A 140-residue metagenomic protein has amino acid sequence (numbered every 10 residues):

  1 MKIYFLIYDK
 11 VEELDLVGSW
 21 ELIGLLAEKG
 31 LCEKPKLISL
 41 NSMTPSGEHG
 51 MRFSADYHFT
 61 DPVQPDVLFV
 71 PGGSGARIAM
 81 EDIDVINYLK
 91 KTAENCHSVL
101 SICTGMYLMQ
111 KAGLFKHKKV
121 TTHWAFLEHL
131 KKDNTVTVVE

Functional and structural regions predicted by a protein language model:
M1-V99, M106-Q110, H117, E128 (+1 more regions): Extended, subdomain-level signal for the structured scaffold at the beginning of enzyme domains
V120: Anionic-ligand binding patches
W124: Class I SAM-dependent methyltransferase SAM-binding "motif I" and its flanking Rossmann-like core
K132-N134: Short loop-to-alpha-helix "cap/lid" segments that border enzyme active sites across diverse enzyme classes
